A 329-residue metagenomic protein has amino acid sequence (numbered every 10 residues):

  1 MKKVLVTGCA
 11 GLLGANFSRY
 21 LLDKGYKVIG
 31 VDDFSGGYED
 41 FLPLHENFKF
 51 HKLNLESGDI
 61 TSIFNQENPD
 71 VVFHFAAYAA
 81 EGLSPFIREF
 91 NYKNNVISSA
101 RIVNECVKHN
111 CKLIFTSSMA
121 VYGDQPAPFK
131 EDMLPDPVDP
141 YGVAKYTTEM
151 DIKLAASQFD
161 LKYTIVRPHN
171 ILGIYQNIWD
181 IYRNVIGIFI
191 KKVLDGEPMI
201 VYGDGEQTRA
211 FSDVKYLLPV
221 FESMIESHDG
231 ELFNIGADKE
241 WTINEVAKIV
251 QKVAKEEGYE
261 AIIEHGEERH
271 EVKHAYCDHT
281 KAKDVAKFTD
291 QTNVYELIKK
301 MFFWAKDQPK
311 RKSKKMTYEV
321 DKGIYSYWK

Functional and structural regions predicted by a protein language model:
M1-H169, T292, Q308, Y318-I324 (+1 more regions): N-terminal Rossmann-like NAD(P)+-binding domain of SDR-like oxidoreductases, especially those catalyzing
F17, N54, L194-K329: C-terminal substrate-binding subdomain of Rossmann-fold SDR/epimerase-dehydratase oxidoreductases
T61, D70, G82, E89 (+9 more regions): Residues in well-ordered alpha-helical elements
R88, I178-W179: Active-site loop immediately N-terminal to the catalytic Tyr-X3-Lys motif of short-chain dehydrogenase/reductase
Y92, V138-E149, D180-G187, A210-F211 (+1 more regions): Short-chain dehydrogenase/reductase
D124-P126, I174-N177, K281: Short beta-loop-alpha junction of Rossmann-like oxidoreductase domains
P135, N170-I174, Q207-T208: A short, flexible beta-alpha/helix-coil linker loop
T147, D151, A155, V185 (+3 more regions): Hydrophobic alpha-helix immediately C-terminal to the catalytic Tyr-X-X-X-Lys motif of short-chain
